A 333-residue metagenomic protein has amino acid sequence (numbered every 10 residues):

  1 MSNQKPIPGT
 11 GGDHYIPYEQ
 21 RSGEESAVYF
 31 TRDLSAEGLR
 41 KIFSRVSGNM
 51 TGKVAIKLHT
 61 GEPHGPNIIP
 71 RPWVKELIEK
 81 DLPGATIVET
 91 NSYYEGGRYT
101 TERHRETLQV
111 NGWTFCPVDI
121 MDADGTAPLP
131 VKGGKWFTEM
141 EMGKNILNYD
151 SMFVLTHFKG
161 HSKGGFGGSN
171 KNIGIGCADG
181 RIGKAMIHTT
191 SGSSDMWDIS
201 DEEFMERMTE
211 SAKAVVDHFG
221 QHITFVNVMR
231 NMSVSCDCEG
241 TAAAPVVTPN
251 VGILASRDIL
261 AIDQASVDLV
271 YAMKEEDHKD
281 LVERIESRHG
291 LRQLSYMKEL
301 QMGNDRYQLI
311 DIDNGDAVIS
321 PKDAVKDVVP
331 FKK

Functional and structural regions predicted by a protein language model:
M1-K333: N-terminal and secondary-structure boundary signal
